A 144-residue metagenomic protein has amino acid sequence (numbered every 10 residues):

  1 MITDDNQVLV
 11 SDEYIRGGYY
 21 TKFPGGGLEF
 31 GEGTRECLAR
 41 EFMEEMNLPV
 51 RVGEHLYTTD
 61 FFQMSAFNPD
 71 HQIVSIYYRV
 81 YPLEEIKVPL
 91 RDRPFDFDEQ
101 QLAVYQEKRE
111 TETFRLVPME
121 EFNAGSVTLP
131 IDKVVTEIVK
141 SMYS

Functional and structural regions predicted by a protein language model:
M1, Y77-Y81, R115-P118: Short, well-ordered beta-strand micro-motif
M1-F23, P82: N-terminal strand-loop-strand
V8, I73-Y77, T111-F114: Structural motif
E13, R40-E44, R115: Short, cationic motifs built from Arg/Lys/His that form the positively charged side of catalytic pockets
G18-T21, V88-S144: Nudix hydrolase/Nudix homology domain
F23-Y57: The catalytic Nudix box helix
L28, P82, M119-F122: Hydrophobic pocket-lining residues within nucleotide cofactor-binding pockets
Q63-F95: Active-site-adjacent beta-strand/loop module that shapes the phosphate/pyrophosphate-binding cleft
